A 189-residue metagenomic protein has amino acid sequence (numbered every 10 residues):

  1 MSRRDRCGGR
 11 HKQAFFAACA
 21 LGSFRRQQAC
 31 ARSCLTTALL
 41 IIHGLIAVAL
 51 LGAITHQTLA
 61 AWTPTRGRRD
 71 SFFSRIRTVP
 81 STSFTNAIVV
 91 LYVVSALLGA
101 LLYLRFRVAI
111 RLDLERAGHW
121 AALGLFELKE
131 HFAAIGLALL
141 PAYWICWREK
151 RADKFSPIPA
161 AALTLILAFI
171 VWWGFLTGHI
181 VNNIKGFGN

Functional and structural regions predicted by a protein language model:
R4, G22-S23, R77: Poly-acidic low-complexity segments
Q13, Q28: Cationic, low-complexity basic patches in intrinsically disordered or flexible, solvent-exposed regions
F15-F16, F24: Aromatic (phenylalanine/tyrosine) cluster motif
L21-G22, G52: Repetitive helical segments and hydrophobic/amphipathic motifs
S33-N189: Polytopic transmembrane helical bundles with strong interfacial aromatic enrichment
